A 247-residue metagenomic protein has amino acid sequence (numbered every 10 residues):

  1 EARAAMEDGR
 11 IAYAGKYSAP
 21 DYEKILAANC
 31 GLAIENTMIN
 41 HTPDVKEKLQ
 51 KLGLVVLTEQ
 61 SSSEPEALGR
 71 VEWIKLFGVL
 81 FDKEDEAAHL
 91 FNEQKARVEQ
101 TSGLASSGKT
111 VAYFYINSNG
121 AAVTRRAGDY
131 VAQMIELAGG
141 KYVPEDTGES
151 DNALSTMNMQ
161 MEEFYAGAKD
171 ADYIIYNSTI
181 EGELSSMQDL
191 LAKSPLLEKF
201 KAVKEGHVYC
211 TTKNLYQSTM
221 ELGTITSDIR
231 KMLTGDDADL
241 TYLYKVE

Functional and structural regions predicted by a protein language model:
E1-I39: A short, structured surface patch at a secondary-structure boundary
R10-K16, L32-N36, T58-E64, K75-H89 (+3 more regions): Second-shell loop/turn segments in exported
P20-N29, N158-D170: Short helices/loops that flank or line small-molecule/ion binding pockets
Y22, T42-K46, V71-G78, A87-F91 (+7 more regions): Extracytoplasmic/secreted envelope proteins and their assembly/folding machinery, especially bacterial periplasmic
N29-G31, K51-L57, F77, K83-E84 (+4 more regions): Loop/turn elements at helix/coil->beta-strand transitions in domains of secreted/extracellular proteins
E64-A88, Y173-E247: Structured C-terminal subdomain patch of bacterial secreted/periplasmic proteins
E86-G139: Basic- and aromatic-lined ligand-binding clefts that recognize polyanionic substrates
V131-L154, I175-S178: His/Asp/Glu-enriched short active-site or ligand-binding loop at hydrolase and phosphoryl-transfer sites
